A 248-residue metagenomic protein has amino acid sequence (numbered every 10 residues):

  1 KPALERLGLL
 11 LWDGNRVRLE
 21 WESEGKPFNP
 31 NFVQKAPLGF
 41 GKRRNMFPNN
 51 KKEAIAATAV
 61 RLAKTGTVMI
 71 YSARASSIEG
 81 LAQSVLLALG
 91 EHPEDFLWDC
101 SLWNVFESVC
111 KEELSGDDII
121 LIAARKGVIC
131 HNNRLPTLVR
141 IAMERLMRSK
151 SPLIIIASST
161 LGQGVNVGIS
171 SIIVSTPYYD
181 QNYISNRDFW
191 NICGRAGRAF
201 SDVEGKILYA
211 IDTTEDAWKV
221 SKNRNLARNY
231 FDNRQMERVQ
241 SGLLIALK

Functional and structural regions predicted by a protein language model:
K1-N15, V174, Y178-Y183, A199 (+1 more regions): Signature of the SF2 helicase/ATPase Hel1-core->accessory helical subdomain module
K1-S84: Conserved interdomain linker/interface between the two RecA-like ATPase lobes of SF2 helicase motors
P2-L4, A75-I78, P136, L161-Q163 (+3 more regions): Conserved nucleotide-binding/hydrolysis micro-motifs of P-loop NTPases
F47-I154, I169, D180-R187: Conserved C-terminal RecA-like helicase domain
Y71, H131, A157-S158, V174-S175 (+2 more regions): Generic beta-strand/beta-sheet core signal
R140-I141, R145, I155-I172, I192-E204: SF2 helicase motor core recognition
V167, Y178-N225: Conserved segment of the helicase C-terminal RecA-like domain
K222-K248: Long, largely alpha-helical accessory region at the distal end of helicase-like NTP-driven motors
